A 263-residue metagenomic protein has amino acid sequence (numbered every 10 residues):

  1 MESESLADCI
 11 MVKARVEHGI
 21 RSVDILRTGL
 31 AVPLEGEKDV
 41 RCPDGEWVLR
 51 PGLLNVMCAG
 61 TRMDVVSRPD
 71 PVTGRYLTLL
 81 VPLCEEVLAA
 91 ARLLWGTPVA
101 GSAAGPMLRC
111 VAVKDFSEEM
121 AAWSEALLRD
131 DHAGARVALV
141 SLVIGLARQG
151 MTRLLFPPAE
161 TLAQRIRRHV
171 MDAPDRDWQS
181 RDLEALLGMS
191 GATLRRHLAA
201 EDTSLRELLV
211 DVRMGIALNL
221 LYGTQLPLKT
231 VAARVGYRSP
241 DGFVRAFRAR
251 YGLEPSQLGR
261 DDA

Functional and structural regions predicted by a protein language model:
S3-G101: N-terminal regulatory/effector-sensing and dimerization cores that precede helix-turn-helix DNA-binding domains
W95-G145: Amphipathic alpha-helical segments enriched in hydrophobic/aromatic residues interleaved with Lys/Arg
A122-G134, I144-T152, I166-Q179, H197-L198 (+3 more regions): Basic, amphipathic alpha-helical hairpins
T152-L162, T203-V212: Short, Lys/Arg-enriched anionic-surface-contact patches
T161-R206, T224-G236: DNA-binding recognition helix and immediately preceding turn/loop of helix-turn-helix/winged-helix domains
L194, G242-F243, F247: Short hydrophobic/aromatic patch on the recognition helix
A200-S239, V244, R260-A263: Terminal helix-turn-helix DNA-binding modules in bacterial transcription factors
P255: N-terminal sensory regulatory modules of PAS/LOV and PAS-like folds
